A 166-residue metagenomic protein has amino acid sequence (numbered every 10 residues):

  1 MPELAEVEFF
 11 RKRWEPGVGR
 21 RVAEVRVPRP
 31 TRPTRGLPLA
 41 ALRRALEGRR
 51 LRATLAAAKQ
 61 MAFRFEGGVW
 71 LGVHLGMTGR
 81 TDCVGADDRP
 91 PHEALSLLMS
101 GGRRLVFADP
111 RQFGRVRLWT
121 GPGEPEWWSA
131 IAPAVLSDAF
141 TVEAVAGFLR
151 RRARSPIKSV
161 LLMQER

Functional and structural regions predicted by a protein language model:
M1-R115: Surface-exposed binding/hinge segments that line and control ligand-binding clefts or catalytic entry sites
L71-R166: Phosphate/anion-contacting hairpin/loop surfaces
